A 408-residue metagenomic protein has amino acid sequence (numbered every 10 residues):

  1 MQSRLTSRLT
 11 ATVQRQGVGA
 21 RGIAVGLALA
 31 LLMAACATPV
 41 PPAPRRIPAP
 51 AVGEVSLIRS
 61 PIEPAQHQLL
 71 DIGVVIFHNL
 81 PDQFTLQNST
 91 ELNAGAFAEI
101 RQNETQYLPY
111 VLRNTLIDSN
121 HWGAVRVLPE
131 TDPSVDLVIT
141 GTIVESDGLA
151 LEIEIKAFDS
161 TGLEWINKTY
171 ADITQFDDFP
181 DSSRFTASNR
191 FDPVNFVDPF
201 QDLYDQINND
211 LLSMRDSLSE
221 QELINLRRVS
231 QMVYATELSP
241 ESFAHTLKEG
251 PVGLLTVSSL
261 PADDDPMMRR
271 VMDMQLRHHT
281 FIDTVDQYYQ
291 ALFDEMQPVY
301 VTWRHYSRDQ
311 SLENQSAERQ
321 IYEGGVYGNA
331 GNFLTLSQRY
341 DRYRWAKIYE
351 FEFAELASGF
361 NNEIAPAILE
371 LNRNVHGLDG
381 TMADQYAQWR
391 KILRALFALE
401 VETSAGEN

Functional and structural regions predicted by a protein language model:
S3-V25: Bacterial N-terminal signal peptides that target proteins for export
M33-A35: C-terminal motif of bacterial Sec signal peptides marking the signal peptidase cleavage site
A37-H67, T174-N408: C-terminal/domain-edge helix-coil "capping" segments
L70-V74, R126-I155: A short, hydrophobic beta-strand-centered structural micro-motif
V74-I117: An acidic helix/loop motif centered on a single conserved Asp/Glu that marks catalytic or ligand-interacting sites
N114, D118-P133, L226-R227: Short beta-strand->alpha-helix linker/helix-N-cap micro-motif that forms a surface specificity/interaction loop
G141-T186: Amphipathic beta-strand/beta-sheet edge segments enriched in Tyr/Trp
